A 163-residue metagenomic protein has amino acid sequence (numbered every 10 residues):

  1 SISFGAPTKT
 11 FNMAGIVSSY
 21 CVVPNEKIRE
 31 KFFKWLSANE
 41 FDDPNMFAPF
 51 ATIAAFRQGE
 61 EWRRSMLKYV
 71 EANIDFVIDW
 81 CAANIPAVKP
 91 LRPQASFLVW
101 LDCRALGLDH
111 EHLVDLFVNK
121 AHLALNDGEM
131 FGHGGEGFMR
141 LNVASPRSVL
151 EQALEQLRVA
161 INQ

Functional and structural regions predicted by a protein language model:
I2-E71: Conserved core segment of the aminotransferase class I/II
S3, A87-P90, A124-E129: A short linear hydrophobic-aromatic micro-motif
G5, Y20, R92, L98-D102 (+1 more regions): Short beta-strand segments
F11, L91-Q94, F131-G135: A short beta-turn/loop motif at secondary-structure boundaries
N25-E26, A105-G107, P146-S148: Helix N-cap motif at beta-to-alpha junctions
M46, I53, Y69-I78, P90-C103: Conserved glycine-rich beta-strand-loop-beta hairpin in the small C-terminal domain of fold type I
L116-L125, F131-Q163: PLP-dependent enzyme catalytic core of the Aspartate aminotransferase-like
